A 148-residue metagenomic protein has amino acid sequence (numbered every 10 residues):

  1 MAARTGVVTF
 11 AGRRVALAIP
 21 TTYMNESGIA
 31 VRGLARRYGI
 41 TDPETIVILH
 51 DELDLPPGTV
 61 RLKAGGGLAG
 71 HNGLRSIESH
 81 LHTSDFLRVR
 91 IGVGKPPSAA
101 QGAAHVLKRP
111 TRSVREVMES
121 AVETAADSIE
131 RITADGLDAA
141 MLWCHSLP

Functional and structural regions predicted by a protein language model:
M1-G65, R75-V89, P96-Q101, E116-P148: Nucleotide and nucleotide-moiety/phosphate-recognizing core
R61-G67, V106-P110: Short glycine-enriched, charge-decorated loop/helix-capping segments at active-site entrances that position
A69-G73: Hydrophobic alpha-helical segments within soluble ligand-binding/sensing domains
